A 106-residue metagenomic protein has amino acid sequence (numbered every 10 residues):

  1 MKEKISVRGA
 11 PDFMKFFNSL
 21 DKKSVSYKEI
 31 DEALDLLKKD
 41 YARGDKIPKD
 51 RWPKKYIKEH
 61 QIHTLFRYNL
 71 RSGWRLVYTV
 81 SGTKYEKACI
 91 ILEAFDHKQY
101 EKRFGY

Functional and structural regions predicted by a protein language model:
M1-K39: Arg/Lys-rich, positively charged N-terminal/basic patches that mediate binding to nucleic acids
M1-K4, N18-L20, H63-Y106: Enriched for short, Lys/Arg-rich terminal
S24, K38-Y41, W74, D96: Generic low-complexity, intrinsically disordered sequence content enriched in small uncharged/hydrophobic residues
Y27-E32, D45, W52, C89 (+1 more regions): Residue-level detector of alpha-helical recognition elements and their boundaries
K39-Y68: A short, surface-exposed loop/turn module that caps and links secondary-structure elements
